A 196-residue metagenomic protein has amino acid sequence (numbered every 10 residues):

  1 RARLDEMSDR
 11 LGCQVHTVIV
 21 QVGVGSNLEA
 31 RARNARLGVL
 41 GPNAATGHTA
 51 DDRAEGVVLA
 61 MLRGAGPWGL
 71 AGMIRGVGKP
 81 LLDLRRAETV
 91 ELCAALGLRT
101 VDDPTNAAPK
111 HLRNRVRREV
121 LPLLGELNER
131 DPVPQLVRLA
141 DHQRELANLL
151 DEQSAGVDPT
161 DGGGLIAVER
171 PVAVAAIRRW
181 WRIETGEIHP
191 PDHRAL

Functional and structural regions predicted by a protein language model:
R1-P122: Core alpha/beta nucleotide-donor-binding catalytic domains of modification enzymes
D5-D9, D51-D52, D83, D102-D103 (+5 more regions): Acidic-enriched, low-complexity/disordered segments with a strong bias for Aspartate over Glutamate
Q14, R99, R130, I183 (+1 more regions): Short coil/loop linkers at secondary-structure junctions
V20-V22, A35, G125, V137-L196: AMP-forming adenylation/ATP pyrophosphatase catalytic core
E55-G56, N114, R118, V133-V137 (+1 more regions): Non-catalytic, well-ordered alpha-helical scaffold segments
N106-N114, P132-R144: Internal, active-site/partner-interface "lid" segment
E119-P132: Conserved anion/nucleotide-ligand pocket segment
